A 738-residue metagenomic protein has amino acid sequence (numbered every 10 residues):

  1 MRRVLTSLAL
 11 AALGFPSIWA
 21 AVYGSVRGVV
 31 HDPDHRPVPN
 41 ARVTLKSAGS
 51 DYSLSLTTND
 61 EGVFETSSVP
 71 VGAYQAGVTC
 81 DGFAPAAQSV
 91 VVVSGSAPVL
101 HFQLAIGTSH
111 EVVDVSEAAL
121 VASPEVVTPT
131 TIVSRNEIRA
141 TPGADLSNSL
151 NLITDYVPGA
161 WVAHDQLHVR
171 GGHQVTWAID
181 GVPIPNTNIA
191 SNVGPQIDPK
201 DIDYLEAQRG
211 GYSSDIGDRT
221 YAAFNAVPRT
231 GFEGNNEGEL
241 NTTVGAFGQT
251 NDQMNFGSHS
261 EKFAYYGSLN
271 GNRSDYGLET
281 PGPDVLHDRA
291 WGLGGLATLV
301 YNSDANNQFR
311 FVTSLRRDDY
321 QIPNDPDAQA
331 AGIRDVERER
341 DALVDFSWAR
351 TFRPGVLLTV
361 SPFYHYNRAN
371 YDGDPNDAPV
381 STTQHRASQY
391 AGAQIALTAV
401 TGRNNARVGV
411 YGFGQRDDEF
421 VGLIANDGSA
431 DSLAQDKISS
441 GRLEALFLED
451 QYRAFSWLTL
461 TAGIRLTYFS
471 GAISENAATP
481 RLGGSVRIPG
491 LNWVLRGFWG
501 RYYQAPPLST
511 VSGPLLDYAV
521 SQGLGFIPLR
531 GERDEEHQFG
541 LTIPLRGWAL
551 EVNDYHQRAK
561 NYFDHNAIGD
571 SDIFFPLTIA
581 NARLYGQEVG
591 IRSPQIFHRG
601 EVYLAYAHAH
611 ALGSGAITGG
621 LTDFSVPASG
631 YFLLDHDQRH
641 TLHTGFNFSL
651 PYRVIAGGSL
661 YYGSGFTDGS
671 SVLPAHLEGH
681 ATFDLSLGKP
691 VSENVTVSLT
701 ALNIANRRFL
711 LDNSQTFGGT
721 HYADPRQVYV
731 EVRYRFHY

Functional and structural regions predicted by a protein language model:
P16-T128, H168: Periplasm-facing N-terminal accessory domains of Gram-negative outer-membrane beta-barrel systems
T58, S314, F363, R403 (+3 more regions): Structural signature of Gram-negative outer-membrane beta-barrels, strongest in the C-terminal barrel of TonB-dependent
N59, F83-A84, S89-H101, E111-V175 (+5 more regions): Periplasmic N-terminal accessory/gating domains of Gram-negative outer-membrane beta-barrel systems
V193, Y204-Y212, A223-S258, G267-L269 (+2 more regions): Short strand-turn segments of transmembrane beta-barrel domains in outer membranes, especially the first one or two
V244-R273, P283-D319, V336-L357, V400-R403: Transmembrane beta-barrel wall of Gram-negative outer-membrane proteins
T359-Y371, R487, V494-R496, G500 (+5 more regions): Membrane-embedded beta-barrel scaffold of Gram-negative outer-membrane proteins
R453-L460, D554-R558, T578-T667: Gram-negative outer-membrane beta-barrel transporters
Y662-T667, G688-Y738: C-terminal beta-signal and adjacent terminal beta-strands/loops of Gram-negative outer-membrane beta-barrel proteins
